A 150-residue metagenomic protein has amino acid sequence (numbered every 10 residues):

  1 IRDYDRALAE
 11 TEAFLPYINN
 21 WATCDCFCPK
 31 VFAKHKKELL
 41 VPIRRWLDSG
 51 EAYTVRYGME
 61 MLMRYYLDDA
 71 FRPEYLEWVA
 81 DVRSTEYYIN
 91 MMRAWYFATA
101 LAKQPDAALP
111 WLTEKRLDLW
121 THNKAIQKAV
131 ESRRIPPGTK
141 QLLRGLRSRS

Functional and structural regions predicted by a protein language model:
I1-S150: Alpha-helical scaffold domains
